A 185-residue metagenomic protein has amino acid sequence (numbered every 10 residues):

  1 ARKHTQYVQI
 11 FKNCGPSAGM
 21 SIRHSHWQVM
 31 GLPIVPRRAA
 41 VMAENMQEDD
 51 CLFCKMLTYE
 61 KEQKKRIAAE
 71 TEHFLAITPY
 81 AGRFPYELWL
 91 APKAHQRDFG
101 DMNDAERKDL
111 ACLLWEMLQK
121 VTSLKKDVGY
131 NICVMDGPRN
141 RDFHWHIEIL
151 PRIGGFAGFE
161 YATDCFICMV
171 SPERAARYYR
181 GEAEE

Functional and structural regions predicted by a protein language model:
A1-E185: HIT superfamily nucleotide-processing domains
